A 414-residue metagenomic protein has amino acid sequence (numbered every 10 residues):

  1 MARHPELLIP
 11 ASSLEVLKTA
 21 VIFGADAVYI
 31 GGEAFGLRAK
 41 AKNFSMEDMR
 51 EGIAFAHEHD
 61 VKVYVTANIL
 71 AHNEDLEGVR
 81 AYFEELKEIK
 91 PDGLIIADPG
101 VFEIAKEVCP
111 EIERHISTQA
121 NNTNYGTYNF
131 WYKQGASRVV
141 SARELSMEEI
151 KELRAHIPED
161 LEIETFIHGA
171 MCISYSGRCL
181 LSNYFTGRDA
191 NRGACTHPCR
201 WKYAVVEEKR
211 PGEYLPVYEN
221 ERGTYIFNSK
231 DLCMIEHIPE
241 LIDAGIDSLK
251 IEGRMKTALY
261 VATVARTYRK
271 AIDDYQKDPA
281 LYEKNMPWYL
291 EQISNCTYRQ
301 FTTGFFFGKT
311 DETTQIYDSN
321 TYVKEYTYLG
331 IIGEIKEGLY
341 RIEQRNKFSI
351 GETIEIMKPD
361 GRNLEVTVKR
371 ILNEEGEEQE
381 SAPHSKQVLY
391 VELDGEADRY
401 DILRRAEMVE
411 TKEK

Functional and structural regions predicted by a protein language model:
M1-A11, V16-I22, A27-A34, G52-I53 (+6 more regions): Surface-exposed amphipathic alpha-helical tracts and adjacent flexible/coil segments at the periphery of soluble enzymes
R38-F55: Glycine-rich, positively charged N-terminal anion/phosphate-binding segment
V65-T66, I96, I116-T118: Short beta-strand elements of ligand-binding domains
E77, R114-T123: Gly/Gly-Pro- and Ser/Thr-rich, intrinsically disordered tail segments characteristic of DNA damage-repair and tolerance
G100-V101: Alpha-helix capping/helix-boundary segments
C109: Conserved phosphotransfer cores of two-component systems
